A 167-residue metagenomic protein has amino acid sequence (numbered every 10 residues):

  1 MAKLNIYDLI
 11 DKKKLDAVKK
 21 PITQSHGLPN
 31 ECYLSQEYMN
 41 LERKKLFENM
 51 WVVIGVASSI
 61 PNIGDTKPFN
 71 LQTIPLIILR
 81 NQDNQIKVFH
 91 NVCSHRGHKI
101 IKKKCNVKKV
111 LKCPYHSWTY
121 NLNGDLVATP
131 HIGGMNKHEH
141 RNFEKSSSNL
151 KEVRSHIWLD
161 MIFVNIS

Functional and structural regions predicted by a protein language model:
M1-A17: Rieske [2Fe-2S] iron-sulfur domain-containing proteins
D8, P29-N30: Beta1-alpha1 glycine-rich phosphate/pyrophosphate-binding loop at the start of Rossmann-like nucleotide-binding domains
L15-P29: Short, contiguous pre-domain boundary segments
V18, E37-N40, V52-G55, K99 (+2 more regions): Residue-level detector of functional hotspots within protein domains
Y33-R80: Active-site-flanking structural segment that lines cofactor/substrate pockets
I60-I166: Rieske [2Fe-2S] iron-sulfur-binding domain
